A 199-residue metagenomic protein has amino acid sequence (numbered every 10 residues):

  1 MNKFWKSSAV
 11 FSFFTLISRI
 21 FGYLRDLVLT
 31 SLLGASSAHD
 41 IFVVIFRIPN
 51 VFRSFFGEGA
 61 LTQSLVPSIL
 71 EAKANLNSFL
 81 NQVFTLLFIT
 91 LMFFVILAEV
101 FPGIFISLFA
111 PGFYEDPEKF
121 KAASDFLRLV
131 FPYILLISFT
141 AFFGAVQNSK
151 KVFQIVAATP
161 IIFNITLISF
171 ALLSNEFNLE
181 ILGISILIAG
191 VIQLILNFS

Functional and structural regions predicted by a protein language model:
M1-S199: Membrane-embedded alpha-helical bundles of multi-pass transporters/translocases, especially carrier/permease families
